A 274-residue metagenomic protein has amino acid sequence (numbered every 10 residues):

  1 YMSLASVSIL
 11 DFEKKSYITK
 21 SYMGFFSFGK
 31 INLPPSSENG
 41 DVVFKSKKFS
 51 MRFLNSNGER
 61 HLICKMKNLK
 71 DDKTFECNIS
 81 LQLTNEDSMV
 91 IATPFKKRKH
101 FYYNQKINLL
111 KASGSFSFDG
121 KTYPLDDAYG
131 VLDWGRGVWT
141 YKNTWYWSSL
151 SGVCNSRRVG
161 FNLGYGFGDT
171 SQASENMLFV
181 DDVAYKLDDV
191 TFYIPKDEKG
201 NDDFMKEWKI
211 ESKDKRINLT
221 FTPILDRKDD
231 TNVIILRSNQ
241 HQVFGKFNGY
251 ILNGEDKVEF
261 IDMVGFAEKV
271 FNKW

Functional and structural regions predicted by a protein language model:
Y1-W274: Structured soluble/peripheral alpha/beta segments that form catalytic or ligand/cofactor-binding pockets
